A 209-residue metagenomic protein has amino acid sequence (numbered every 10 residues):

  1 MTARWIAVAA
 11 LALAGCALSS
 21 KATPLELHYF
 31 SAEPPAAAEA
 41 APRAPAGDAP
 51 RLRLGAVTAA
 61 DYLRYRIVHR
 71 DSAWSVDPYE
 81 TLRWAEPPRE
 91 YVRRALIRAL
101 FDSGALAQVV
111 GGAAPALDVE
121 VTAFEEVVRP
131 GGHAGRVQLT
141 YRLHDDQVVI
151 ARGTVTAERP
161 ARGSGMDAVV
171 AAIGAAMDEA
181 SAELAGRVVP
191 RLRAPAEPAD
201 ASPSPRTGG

Functional and structural regions predicted by a protein language model:
M1-C16: Sec-dependent bacterial lipoprotein signal peptides
C16-A85, L192-G209: A structural "domain/chain start" motif
A17-P35, R98, D102-Q147, G163 (+1 more regions): Surface-exposed short loop/turn segments
R51-V57, V68, A116-V121, R136-R142 (+1 more regions): Soluble periplasmic/extracytoplasmic beta-strand elements of cell-envelope proteins
W74-S103: Mid-chain, structured segments of secreted extracytoplasmic proteins
S75-L82, V148-G186, R193: Short secondary-structure boundary motifs at beta->alpha junctions and helix caps
I97, F101-A105, A185-V189, R193: Sec-exported extracytoplasmic/periplasmic mature domains
